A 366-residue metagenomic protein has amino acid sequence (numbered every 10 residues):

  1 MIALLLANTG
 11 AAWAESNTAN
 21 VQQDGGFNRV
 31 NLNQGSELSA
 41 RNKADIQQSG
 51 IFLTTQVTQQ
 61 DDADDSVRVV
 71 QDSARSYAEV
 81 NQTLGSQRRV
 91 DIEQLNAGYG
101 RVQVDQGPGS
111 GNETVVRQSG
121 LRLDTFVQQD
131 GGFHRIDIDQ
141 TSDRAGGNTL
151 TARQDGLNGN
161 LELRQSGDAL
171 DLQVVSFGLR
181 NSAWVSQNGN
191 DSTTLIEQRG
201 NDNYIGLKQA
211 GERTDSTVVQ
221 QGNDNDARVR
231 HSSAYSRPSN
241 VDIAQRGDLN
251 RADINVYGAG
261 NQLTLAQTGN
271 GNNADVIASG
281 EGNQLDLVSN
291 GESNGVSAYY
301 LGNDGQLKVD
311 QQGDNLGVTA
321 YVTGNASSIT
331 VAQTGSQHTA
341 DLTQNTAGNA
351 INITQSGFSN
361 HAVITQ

Functional and structural regions predicted by a protein language model:
M1-Q366: Long, low-complexity, polar and repeat-rich extracellular regions of very large Gram-negative surface proteins
